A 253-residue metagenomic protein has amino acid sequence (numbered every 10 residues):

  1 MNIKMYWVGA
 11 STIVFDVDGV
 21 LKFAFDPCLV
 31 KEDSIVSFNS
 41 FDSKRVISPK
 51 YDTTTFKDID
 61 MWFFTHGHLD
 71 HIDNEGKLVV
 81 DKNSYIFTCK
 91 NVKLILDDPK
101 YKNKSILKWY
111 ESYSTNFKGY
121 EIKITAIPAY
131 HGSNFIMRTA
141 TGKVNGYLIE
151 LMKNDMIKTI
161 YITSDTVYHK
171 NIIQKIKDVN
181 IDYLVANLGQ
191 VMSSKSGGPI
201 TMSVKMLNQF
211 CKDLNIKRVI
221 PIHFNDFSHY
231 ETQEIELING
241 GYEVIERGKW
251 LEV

Functional and structural regions predicted by a protein language model:
M1-Y51, A140-S164, Y183: Conserved beta-strand hairpin/beta-sheet module of binuclear metal-dependent hydrolase folds, prominently
V8, T88-I157, G241-V253: Metallo-beta-lactamase
F15, D26, H66, D73 (+4 more regions): Divalent metal-coordination and catalytic microenvironments
V20-F63, N74-K77, N134-F135, Y168-D178: Pre-active-site segment of Zn-dependent metallo-hydrolases
L21-F23, D60-M61, Y85, I122 (+3 more regions): Structural motif
D26-L29, G67, I127-Y130, S164-T166 (+2 more regions): Active-site metal-binding loops of divalent metal-dependent hydrolases
D73-K82, H229-L237: Metal-dependent catalytic neighborhoods of phosphoester/phosphodiester hydrolases
N91-L94, T166-E252: Cap/insert and terminal regions of metallo-dependent hydrolase folds
